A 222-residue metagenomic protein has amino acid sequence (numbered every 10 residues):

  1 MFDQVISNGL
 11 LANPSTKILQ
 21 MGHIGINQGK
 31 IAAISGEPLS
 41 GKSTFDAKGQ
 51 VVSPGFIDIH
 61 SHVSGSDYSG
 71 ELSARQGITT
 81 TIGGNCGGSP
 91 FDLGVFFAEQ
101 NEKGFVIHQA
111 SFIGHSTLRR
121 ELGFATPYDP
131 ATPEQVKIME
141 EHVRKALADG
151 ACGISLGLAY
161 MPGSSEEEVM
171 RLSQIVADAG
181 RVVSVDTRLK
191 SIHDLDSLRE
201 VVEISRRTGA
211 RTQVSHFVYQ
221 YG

Functional and structural regions predicted by a protein language model:
M1-S40: N-terminal metal-binding scaffold of metallo-dependent hydrolase/deaminase domains
F2-N8, P38-T79: Replace "His-x-His-based motif
Q4, K42, I107, G180-R181 (+1 more regions): A structural micro-motif
G9, I24, G29, G49 (+5 more regions): Divalent metal-coordination and catalytic microenvironments
F45, A110, Q213-S215: General small-molecule cofactor/ligand-binding pocket signal
Q50-V52, S69-S155, S173-V182: Divalent-metal coordination cores built from histidine and acidic residues
H62-S66, C86, G114-L118, A159-M161 (+2 more regions): Active-site beta-loop-alpha junctions enriched in small/polar residues
V95, A131-S155, P162-G222: Histidine/acidic residue-rich metal-binding segments in metalloenzymes
